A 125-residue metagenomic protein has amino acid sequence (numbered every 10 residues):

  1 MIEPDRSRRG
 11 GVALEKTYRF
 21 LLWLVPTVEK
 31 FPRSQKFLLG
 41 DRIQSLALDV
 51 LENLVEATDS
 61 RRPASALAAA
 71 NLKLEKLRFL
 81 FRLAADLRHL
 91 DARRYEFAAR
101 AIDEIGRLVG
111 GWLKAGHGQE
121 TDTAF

Functional and structural regions predicted by a protein language model:
M1-F125: Amphipathic alpha-helical assembly/interaction segments
